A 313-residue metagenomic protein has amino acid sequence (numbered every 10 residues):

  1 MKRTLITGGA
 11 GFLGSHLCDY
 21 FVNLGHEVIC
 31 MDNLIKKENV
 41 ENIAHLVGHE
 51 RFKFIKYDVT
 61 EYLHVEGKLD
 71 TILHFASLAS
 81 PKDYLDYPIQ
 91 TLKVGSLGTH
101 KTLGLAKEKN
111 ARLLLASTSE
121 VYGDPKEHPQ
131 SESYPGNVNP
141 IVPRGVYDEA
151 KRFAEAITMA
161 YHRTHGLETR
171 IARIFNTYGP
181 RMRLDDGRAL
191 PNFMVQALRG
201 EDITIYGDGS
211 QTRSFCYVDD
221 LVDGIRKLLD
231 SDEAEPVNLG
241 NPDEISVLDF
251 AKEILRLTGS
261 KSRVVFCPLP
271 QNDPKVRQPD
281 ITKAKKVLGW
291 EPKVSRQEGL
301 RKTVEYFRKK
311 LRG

Functional and structural regions predicted by a protein language model:
M1-T177, D219, K302, K310: N-terminal Rossmann-like NAD(P)+-binding domain of SDR-like oxidoreductases, especially those catalyzing
L17, N23, Y57, N176 (+1 more regions): C-terminal substrate-binding subdomain of Rossmann-fold SDR/epimerase-dehydratase oxidoreductases
N33, S77, T118, P180 (+3 more regions): Conserved donor-binding loops in enzymes that form glycosidic bonds
I35, A76-A79, T91, M182 (+2 more regions): Glycosyltransferase donor-binding loop in the core domain
V40, E66, L85, R183-G187 (+3 more regions): Conserved strand-to-helix beginnings and helix N-cap segments that scaffold or border functional pockets
I43, T99, E155, L190-P191 (+3 more regions): A general structural signal for well-ordered alpha-helical segments in protein cores
G48, I55, K126, V142 (+4 more regions): Residue-level signature of the cytosolic catalytic core of signaling kinases
